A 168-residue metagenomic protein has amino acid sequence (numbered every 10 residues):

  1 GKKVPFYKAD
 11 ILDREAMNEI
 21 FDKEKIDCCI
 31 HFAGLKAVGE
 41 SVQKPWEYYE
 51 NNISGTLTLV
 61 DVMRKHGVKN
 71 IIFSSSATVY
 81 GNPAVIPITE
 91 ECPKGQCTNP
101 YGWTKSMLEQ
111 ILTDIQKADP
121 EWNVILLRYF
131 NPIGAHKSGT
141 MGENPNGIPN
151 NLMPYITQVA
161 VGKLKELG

Functional and structural regions predicted by a protein language model:
G1-F6, P120-W122: A short helix-to-beta-strand connector/capping loop
Y7, I30, I71-I72, L127: Conserved hydrophobic packing residues within short motifs/helices of P-loop NTPase cores of ABC-family ATPases
K8-N51, K65: NAD(P)H-binding glycine-rich loop region in Rossmannoid oxidoreductase-like domains and their noncatalytic homologs
R14, L35-V38, V79-Y80, P132-A135: Active-site loop signature of alpha/beta-hydrolase-fold enzymes
A16-E19, C28, T58, Q110-I111 (+1 more regions): Alpha-helical elements of Rossmann-like donor-binding domains used by nucleotide-donor carbohydrate transfer enzymes
Q43-T58, K65, K69-N70, V79-N131 (+1 more regions): Catalytic helix-loop patch of NAD(P)-dependent Rossmann-fold dehydrogenases
S76: Residue(s) in the substrate-gating loop at a strand-loop-helix junction that position the organic substrate next
P132-H136, M153-G168: Alpha-helical substrate-binding/gating segment
